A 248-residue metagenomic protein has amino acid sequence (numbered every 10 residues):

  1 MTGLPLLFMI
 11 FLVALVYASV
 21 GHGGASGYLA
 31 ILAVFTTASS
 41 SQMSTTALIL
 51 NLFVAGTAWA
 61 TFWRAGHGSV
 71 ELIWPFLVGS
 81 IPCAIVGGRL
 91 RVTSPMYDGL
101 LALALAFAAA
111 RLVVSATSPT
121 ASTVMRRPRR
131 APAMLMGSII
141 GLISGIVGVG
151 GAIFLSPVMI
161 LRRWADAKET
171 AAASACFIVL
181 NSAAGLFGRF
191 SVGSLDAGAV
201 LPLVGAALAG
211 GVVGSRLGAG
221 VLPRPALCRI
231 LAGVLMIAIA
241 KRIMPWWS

Functional and structural regions predicted by a protein language model:
M1-S19, G23, G27-S41, T57-I143 (+3 more regions): Juxtamembrane transmembrane-helix boundary motif
G27, L50, A110, L180-N181: Residue-level micro-sites within transmembrane alpha helices that shape and flank functional polar/acidic positions
S39-I49, E71-L72, W164-A175: Membrane-interface alpha-helices at helix entry/exit sites of multi-pass transporters
T46-T61: Transmembrane alpha-helices of multi-pass small-molecule transport proteins
A47-N51, S174-I178, V200-V204: Short hydrophobic/aromatic, small-residue-rich stretches within specific transmembrane helices of secondary active
M134-G188: Structural signal for alpha-helical transmembrane segments and their flanking helix-loop junctions in multi-pass
